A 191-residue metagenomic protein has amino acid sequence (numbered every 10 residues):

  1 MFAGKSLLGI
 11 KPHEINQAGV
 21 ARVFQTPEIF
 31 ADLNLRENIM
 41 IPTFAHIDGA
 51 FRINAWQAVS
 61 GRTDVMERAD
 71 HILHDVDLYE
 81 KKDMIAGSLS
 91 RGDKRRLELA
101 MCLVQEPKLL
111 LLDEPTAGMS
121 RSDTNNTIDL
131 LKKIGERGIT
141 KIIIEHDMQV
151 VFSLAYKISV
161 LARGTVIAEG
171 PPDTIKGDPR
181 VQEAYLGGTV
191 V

Functional and structural regions predicted by a protein language model:
M1-V191: Glycine-rich phosphate-binding loops of nucleotide-dependent enzymes
